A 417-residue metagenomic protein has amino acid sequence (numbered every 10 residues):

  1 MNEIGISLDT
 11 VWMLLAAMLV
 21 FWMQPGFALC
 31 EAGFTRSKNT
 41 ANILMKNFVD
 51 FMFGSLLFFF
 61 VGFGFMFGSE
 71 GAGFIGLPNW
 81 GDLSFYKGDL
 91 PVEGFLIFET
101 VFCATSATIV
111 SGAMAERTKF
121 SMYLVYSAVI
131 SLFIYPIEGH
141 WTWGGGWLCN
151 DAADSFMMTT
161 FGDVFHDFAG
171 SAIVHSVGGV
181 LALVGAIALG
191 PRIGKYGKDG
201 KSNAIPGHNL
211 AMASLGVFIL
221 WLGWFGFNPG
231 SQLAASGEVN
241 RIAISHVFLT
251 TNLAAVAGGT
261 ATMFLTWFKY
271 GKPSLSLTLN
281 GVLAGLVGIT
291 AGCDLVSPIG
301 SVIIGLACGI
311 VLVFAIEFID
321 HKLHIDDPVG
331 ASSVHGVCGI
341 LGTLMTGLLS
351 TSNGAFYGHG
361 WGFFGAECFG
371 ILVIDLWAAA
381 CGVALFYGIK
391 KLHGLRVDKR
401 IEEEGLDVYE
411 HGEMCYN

Functional and structural regions predicted by a protein language model:
M1-N417: Glycine- and aromatic-enriched membrane alpha-helices
